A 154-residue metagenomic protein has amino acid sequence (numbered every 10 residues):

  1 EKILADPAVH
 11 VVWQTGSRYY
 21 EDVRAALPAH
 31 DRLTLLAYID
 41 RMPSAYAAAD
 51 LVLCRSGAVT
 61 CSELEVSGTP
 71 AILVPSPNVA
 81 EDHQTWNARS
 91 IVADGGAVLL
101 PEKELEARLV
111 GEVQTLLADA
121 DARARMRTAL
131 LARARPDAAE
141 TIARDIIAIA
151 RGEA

Functional and structural regions predicted by a protein language model:
E1-V52, Q84-A88, L100-L109: Donor-nucleotide binding loops and adjacent catalytic segments primarily of GT-B fold Leloir glycosyltransferases
D22, A48, R108-T115, R125 (+3 more regions): Alpha-helical elements of Rossmann-like donor-binding domains used by nucleotide-donor carbohydrate transfer enzymes
M42-Q84: A donor-sugar binding/catalytic signature common to diverse glycosyltransferases and related nucleotide-sugar
G68, T85-A97: Acidic, glycine-centered active-site loop in nucleotide-sugar glycosyltransferases
D94-G95, L99-P101, L105-D121: C-terminal "capping" alpha-helix adjacent to the active site of nucleotide-linked donor transferases in cell-envelope
A122-P136: A short, well-ordered alpha-helix in the C-terminal region of glycosyltransferases
R135-A154: C-terminal alpha-helical cap of glycosyltransferases
